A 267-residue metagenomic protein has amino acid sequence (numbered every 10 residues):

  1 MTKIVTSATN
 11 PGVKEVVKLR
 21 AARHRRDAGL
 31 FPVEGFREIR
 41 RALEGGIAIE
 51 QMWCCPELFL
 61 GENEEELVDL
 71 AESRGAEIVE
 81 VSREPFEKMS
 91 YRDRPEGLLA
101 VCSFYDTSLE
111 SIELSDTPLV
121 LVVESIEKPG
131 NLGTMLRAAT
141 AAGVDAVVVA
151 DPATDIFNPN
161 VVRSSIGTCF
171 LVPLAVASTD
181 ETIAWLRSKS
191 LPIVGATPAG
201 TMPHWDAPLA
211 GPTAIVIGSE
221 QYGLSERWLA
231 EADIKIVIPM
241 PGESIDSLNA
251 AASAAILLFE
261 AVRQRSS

Functional and structural regions predicted by a protein language model:
M1-D93: N-terminal positively charged helical leader segments and presequences
V5, F31, E124-S125, A150-D151 (+3 more regions): Glycine- and other small-residue-rich loops at beta-strand/loop junctions that grip anionic moieties
A22, E113-L121, D233-G242: Glycine/charged-rich beta-loop-alpha catalytic/anionic-binding loops adjacent to active sites
G35, E127-T134, D246-S253: Amphipathic alpha-helical repeat scaffolds
E44, L70-S73, V79-E84, V101 (+1 more regions): RNA substrate-binding interface of SAM-dependent RNA methyltransferases
A138-A142, I156-T168, A230-S267: Structured adenosyl-cofactor binding patch, chiefly the S-adenosyl-L-methionine
V194-I245: Active-site/ligand-binding-proximal alpha/beta "capping" segment
